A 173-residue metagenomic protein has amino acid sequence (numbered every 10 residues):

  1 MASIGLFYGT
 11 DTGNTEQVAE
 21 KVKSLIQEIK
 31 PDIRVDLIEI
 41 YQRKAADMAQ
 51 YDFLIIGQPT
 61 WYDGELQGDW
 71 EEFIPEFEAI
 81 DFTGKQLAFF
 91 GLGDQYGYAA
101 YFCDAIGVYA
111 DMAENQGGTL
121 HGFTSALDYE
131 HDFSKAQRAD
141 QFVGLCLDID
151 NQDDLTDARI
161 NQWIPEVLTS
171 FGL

Functional and structural regions predicted by a protein language model:
A2, P31-I33, T83: Residue-level signal for beta-strand positions within conserved beta-sheet cores that form or flank
S3-L25: N-terminal beta1-alpha1 ligand-phosphate binding loop
G5, R34-D36, A88, H121: A structural signal for isolated positions on well-ordered beta-strands in alpha/beta enzyme cores
Y8, I38-Y41, F73-E76: Short acidic/polar alpha-helix capping motifs at helix-coil junctions
G9-G13, Q42, T60: Short, surface-exposed acidic/glycine-rich loop or hinge patches that mediate macromolecular interfaces
I29, Q50-L173: FMN-binding flavodoxin-like domain, especially the glycine-rich phosphate-binding loop
P31-K44: A short beta-strand-loop structural module common to alpha/beta enzyme folds
